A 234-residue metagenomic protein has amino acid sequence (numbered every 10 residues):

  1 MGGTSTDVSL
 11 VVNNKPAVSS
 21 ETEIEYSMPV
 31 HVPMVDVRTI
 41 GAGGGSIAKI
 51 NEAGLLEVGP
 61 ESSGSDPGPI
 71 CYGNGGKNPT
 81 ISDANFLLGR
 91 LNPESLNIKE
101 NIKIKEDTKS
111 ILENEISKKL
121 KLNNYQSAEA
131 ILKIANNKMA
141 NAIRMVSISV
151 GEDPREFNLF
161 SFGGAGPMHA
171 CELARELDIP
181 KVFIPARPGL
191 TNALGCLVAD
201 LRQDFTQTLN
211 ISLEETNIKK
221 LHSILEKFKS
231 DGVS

Functional and structural regions predicted by a protein language model:
G2-S234: N-terminally biased helix-coil "hinge/interface" segments that flank
